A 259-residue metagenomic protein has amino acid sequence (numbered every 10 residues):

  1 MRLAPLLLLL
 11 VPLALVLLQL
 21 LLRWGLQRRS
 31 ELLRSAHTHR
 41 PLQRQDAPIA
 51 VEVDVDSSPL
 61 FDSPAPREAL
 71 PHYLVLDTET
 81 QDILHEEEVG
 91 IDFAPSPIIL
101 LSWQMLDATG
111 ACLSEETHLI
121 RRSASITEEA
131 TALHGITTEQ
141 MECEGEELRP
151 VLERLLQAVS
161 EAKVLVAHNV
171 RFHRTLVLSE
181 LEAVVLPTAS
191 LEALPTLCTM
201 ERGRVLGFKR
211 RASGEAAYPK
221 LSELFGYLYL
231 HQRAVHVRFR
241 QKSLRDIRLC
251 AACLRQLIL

Functional and structural regions predicted by a protein language model:
R2-E31: Terminal signal-anchor or tail-anchor transmembrane helices that tether membrane-associated enzymes to cellular
P12, L17, E52-D56, A167: N-terminal non-cleavable signal-anchor helices
L20, A36-T109: Entry/capping segment at the start of metal-dependent catalytic domains with acidic active-site entry clusters
R28-A36, R40, Q232: Short, flexible helical or helix-coil boundary motifs
P59-D62, H118, V151-R154: A generic local structural motif
P71, A94-T138, L156-L259: Metal-dependent phosphoesterase core characteristic of DEDDh/y 3'-5' exonuclease domains
E142-E161: Catalytic-core regions of hydrolytic enzymes
